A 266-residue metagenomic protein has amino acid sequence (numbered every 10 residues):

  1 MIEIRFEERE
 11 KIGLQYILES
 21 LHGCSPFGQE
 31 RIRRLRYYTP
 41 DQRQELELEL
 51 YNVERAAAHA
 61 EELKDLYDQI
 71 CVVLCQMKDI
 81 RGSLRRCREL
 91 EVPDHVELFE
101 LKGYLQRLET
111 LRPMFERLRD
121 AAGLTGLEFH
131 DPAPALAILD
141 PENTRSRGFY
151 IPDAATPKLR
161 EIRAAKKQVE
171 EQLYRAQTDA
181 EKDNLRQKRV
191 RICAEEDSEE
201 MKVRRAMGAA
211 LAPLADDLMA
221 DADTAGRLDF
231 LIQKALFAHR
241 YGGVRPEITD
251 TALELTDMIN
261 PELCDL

Functional and structural regions predicted by a protein language model:
M1-I151, A155: Conserved amphipathic alpha-helical "coupling/scaffold" segments that transmit conformational changes between domains
Q15, Q29, Q42-Q44, Q76 (+7 more regions): Residue-identity detector for glutamine
L50, E54-A57, E61, R81-L84 (+11 more regions): A structural signal for well-ordered alpha-helices, especially hydrophobic packing surfaces of coiled-coils
E91-V92, D217-L218, N260: Short, solvent-exposed coil/turn linker segments
L105-R112, H130-I138, L159-R163, A238-L253 (+1 more regions): Hydrophobic transmembrane alpha-helix bundles
M114-F129, K202-A209, F237-G243: Long amphipathic alpha-helical segments
D131-D223, R227: Extended, charged alpha-helical coiled-coil/arm scaffolds that mediate oligomerization and mechanical coupling in large
A220-L266: Conserved NTPase motor "head" modules and their coupling/switch loops across ABC/AAA+ ATPases, GTPases, and GHKL ATPases
